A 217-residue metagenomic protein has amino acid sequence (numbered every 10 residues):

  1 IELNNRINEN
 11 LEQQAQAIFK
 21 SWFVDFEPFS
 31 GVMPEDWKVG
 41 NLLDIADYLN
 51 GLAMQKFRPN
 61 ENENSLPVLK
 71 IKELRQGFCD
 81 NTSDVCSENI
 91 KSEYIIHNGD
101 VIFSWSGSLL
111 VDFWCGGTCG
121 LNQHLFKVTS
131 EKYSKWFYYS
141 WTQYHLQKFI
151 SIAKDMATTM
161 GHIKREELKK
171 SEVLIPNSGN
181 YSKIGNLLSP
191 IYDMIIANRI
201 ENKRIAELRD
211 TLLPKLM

Functional and structural regions predicted by a protein language model:
I1-A53, Q76, L174, S178-M217: Non-catalytic DNA-recognition/assembly elements of restriction-modification systems
G40-R58, S65-N98, G120-L121: Sequence-specific dsDNA recognition surfaces
L42-I45, Y138, L168: Hydrophobic/aromatic residues in well-formed alpha-helices
V68-K70, I102-F103, K127, E172 (+3 more regions): Structured core elements
K70, S87-Q147, A153-T158, K164-R165: A short beta-sheet element
D80-N81, Y139, K183: Short, charged, solvent-exposed linker or helix-capping segments at domain edges/interfaces that act as flexible hinges
L125-K135, S151, G161, E166-I196 (+1 more regions): Proline-centric
